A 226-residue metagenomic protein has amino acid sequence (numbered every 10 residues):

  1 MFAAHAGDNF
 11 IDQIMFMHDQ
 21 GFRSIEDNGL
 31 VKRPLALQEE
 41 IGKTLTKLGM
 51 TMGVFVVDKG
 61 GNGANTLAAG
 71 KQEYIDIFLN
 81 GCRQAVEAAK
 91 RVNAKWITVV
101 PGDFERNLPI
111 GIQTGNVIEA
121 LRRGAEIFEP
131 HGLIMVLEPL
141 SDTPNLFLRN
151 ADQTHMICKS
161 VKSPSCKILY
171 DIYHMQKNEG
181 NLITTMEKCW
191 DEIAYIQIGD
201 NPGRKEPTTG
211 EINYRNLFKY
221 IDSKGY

Functional and structural regions predicted by a protein language model:
M1-K90, R122, S163, E179 (+3 more regions): N-terminal pre-domain/capping segments
A3, G29-V31, D58-G61, P101-E105 (+3 more regions): Active-site-proximal loop/turn and secondary-structure-junction residues that shape catalytic pockets, frequently
D8-N9, A68-K167: Active-site acidic/histidine proton-transfer and metal-coordination neighborhood in alpha/beta enzyme cores
F10-Q13, E40, N65-A68, I112 (+5 more regions): Surface-exposed beta-strand edges and their flanking turn/coil or helix-capping segments
S24-I25, I118-Y220: Acidic/histidine-rich catalytic cores of soluble enzymes
L35, N107, E206: Glycine/Thr-rich phosphate-binding loops of Rossmann-like dinucleotide-binding domains
M50, A94-K95, L133, K224-Y226: A short helix->loop->beta-strand "cap" motif at the edges of active sites that frequently abuts
V56-K59, W96, P101, I193 (+2 more regions): Short, small-residue-rich loop/turn micro-motifs
